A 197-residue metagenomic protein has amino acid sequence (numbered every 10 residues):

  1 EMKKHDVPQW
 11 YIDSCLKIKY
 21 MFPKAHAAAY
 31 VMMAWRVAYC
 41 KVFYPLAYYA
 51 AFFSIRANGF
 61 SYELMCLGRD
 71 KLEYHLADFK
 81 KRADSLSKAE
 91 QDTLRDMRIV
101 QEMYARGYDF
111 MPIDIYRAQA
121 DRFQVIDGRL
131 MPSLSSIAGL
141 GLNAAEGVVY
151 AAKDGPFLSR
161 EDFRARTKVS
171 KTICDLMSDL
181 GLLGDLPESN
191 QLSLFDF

Functional and structural regions predicted by a protein language model:
E1-F197: Noncatalytic, beta-rich nucleic-acid-contacting surfaces in large DNA/RNA-processing enzymes
